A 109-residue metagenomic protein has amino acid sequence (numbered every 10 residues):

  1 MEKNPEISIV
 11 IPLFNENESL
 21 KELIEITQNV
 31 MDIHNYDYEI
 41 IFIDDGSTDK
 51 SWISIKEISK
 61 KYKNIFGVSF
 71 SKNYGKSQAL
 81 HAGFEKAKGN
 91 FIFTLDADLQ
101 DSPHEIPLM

Functional and structural regions predicted by a protein language model:
M1-M109: Structured catalytic core of nucleotide-sugar glycosyltransferases
